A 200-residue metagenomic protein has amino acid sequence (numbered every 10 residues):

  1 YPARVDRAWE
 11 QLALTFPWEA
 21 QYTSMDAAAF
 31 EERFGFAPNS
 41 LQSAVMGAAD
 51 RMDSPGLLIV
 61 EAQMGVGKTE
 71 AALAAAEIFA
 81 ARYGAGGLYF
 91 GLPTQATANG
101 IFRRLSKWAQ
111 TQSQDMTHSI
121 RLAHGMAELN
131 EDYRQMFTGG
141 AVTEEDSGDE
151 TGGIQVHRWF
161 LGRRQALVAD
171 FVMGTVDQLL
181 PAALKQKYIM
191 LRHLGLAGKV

Functional and structural regions predicted by a protein language model:
Y1-V200: N-terminal helicase ATP-binding lobe
